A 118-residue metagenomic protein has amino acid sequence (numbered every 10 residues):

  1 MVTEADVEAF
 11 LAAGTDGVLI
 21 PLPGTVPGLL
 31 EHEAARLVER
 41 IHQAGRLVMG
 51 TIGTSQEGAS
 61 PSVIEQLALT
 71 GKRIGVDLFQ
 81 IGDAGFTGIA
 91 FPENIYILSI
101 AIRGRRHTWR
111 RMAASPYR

Functional and structural regions predicted by a protein language model:
M1-R46, S62-I81, I100, R110: Alpha/beta enzyme core
P21-T25, T51-E57, G82-F86: Active-site beta-loop-alpha junctions enriched in small/polar residues
L29, A59, F86, A90: Catalytic cores of large soluble enzymes that bind and process phosphate-bearing ligands
L37, I41, A84-A114: C-terminal helical cap(s) of enzyme catalytic domains, especially alpha/beta-barrels
S55, S60-S62, S99, S115: Generic serine detector
